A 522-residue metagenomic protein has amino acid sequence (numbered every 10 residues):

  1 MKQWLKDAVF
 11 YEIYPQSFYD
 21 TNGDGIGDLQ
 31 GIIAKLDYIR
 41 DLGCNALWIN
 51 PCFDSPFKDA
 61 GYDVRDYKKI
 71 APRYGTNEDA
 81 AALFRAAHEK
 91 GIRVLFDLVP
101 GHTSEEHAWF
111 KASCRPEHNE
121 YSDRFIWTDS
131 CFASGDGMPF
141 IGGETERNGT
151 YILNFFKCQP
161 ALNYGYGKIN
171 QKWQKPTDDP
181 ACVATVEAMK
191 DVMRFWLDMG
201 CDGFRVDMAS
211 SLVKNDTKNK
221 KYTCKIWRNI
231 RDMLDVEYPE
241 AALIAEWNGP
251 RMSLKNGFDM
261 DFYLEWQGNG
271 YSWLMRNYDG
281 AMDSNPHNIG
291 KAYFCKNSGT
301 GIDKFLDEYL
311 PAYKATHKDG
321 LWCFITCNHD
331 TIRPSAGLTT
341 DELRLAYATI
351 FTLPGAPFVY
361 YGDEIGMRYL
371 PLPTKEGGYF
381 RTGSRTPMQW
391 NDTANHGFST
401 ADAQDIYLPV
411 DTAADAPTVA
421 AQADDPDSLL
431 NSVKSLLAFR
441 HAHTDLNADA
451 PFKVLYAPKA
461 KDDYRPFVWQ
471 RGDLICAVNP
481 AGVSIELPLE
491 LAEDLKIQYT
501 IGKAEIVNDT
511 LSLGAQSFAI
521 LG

Functional and structural regions predicted by a protein language model:
K2-E187, D198, A209-N256, M388: Acidic/aromatic-lined carbohydrate-recognition and catalytic surfaces of CAZymes acting on diverse glycans
W4-K6, D235-E237, G249, L254-G257 (+2 more regions): Loop/helix patches that line or flank the sugar-binding groove of alpha-linked glycan CAZymes
E12, W48-P51, F204-M208, I244-E246 (+3 more regions): Short beta-strand segments
E105-I141, R231-P387, D392: Conserved alpha/beta catalytic core and glycan-binding cleft of carbohydrate-active enzymes
A181-V192, W196, G299-L310: A Trp-anchored, charged/polar loop motif used as the substrate-binding/catalytic surface of acyl/ester-handling
M193-N215, F324-N328: Active-site groove signature of glycoside hydrolases
S484-I501: Beta-strand-rich binding/interaction modules
V507-G522: C-terminal beta-strand-rich structural cap/linker in extracellular carbohydrate-active enzymes
